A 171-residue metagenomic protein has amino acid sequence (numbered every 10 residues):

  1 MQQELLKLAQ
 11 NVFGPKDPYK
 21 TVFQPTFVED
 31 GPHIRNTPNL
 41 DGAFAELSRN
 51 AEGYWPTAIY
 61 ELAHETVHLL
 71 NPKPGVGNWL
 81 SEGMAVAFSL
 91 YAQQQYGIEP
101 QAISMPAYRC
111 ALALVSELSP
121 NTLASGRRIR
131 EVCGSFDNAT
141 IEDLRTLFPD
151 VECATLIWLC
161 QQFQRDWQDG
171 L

Functional and structural regions predicted by a protein language model:
M1-L47, A51: Auxiliary, metal-adjacent structural segments of Zn-dependent hydrolase domains
Q10, G14, N71, S89-G97 (+2 more regions): Sec-exported extracytoplasmic/periplasmic mature domains
F23-G31, W55, R165-L171: Non-catalytic architectural context of zinc metalloproteases
A45-I59, W79-A87: An acidic intrinsically disordered interaction segment
S48-N50, N71-V76, A102: Second-shell loop/turn segments in exported
I59-K73, V86: Active-site recognition of the HExxH zinc-binding catalytic motif
G77-A113: Post-HExxH zinc-binding segment in Zn-dependent metallohydrolases
S116-L171: Pan-zinc metallopeptidase signature
